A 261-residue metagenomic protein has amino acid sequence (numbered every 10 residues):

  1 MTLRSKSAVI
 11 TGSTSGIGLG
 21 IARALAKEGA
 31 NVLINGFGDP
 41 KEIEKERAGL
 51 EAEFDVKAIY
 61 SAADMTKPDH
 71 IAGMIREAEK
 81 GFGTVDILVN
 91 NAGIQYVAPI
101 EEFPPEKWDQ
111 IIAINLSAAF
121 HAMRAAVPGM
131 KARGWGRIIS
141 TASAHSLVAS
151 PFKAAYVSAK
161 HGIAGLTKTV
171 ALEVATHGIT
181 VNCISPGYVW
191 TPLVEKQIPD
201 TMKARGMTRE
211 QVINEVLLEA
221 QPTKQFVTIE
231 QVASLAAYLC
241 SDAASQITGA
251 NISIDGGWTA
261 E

Functional and structural regions predicted by a protein language model:
S7, T14-G16: Conserved glycine-rich cofactor-binding loop
P99-I100, K107-I112, L217: Substrate-binding pocket helix/loop in short-chain dehydrogenase/reductase
M123, A159, T167: Active-site helix of classical SDR
P128, L172-E173, S245: Alpha-helical segment proximal to the catalytic Tyr-Lys
S143: Residue(s) in the substrate-gating loop at a strand-loop-helix junction that position the organic substrate next
V148, K224, A236-A237, T248-E261: Short C-terminal tail/terminal secondary-structure segment of NAD(P)H-dependent dehydrogenase/reductase domains
A175, T180, I247-G249: Short, small/polar-rich loop/turn modules that mediate ligand/substrate recognition or access, typified
